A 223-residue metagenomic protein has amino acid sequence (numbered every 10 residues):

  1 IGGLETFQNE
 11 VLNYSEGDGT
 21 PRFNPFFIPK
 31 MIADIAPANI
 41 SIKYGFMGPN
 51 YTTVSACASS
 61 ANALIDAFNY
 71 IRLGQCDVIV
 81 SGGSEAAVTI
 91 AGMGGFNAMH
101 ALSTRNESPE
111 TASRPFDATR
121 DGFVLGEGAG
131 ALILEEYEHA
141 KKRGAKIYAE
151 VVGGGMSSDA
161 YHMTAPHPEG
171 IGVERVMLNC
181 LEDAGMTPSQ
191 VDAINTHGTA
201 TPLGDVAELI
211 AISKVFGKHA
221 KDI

Functional and structural regions predicted by a protein language model:
I1, V54, I79-E85, G126 (+2 more regions): Short beta-strand segments
G3-D66, Q75, A98-V124, I212-I223: Conserved catalytic cysteine-centered active-site region of acyl-thioester-dependent Claisen-condensing enzymes
I40, S60, A67, F96 (+5 more regions): Conserved small-residue
G45, R72-L73, K141, E182-G185 (+1 more regions): Residue-level signal for alpha-helix termini/capping positions
A63, V176-A184, A211, V215: Stable alpha-helical structural segments in soluble proteins, enriched in small hydrophobic residues
Q75-D121, G154-P168, T196-V206, I223: Acyl-CoA/ACP chain-elongation machinery
E107-M186, D192-A193: Condensing-enzyme catalytic core mediating Claisen C-C bond formation in acyl metabolism
